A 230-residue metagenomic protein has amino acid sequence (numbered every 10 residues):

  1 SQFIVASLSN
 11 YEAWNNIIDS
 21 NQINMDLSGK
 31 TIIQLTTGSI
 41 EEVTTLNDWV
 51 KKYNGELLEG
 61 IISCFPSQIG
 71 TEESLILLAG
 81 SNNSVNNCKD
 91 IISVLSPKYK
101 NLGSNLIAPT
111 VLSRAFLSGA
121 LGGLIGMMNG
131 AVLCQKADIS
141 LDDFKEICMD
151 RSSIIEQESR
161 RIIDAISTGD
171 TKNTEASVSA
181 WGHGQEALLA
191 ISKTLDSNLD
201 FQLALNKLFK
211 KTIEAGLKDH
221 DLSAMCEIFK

Functional and structural regions predicted by a protein language model:
S1-F3, K30, P66, K98-K100 (+1 more regions): NAD(P)+-binding Rossmann beta1-loop-alpha1 motif at the extreme N-terminus of oxidoreductases
S1-L58: Rossmann-fold NAD(P) dinucleotide-binding segment
F3-I4, E56, K98, S140 (+1 more regions): Residue-level detector of anion-binding/catalytic polar loops
E12-A13, E41, N83, H183 (+1 more regions): Short alpha-helical
T31, E56, L75, N198-D200: Proline-centered loop/turn at the N-terminus of a beta-strand
T37-S118: Rossmann-fold dinucleotide-binding core
A108-A204, L208-F229: Helical "substrate-binding/catalytic lid" subdomain of Rossmann-like NAD(P)-dependent dehydrogenases/reductases
